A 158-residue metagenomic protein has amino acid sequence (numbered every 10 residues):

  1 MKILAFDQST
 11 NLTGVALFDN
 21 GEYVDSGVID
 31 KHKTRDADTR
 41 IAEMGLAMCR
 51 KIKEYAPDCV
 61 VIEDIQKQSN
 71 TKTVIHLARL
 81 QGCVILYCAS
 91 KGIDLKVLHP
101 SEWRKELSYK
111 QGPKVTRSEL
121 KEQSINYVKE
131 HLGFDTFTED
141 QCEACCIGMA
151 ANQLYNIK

Functional and structural regions predicted by a protein language model:
M1-K158: Phosphate- and other anionic-substrate recognition elements at nucleic-acid/protein interfaces
